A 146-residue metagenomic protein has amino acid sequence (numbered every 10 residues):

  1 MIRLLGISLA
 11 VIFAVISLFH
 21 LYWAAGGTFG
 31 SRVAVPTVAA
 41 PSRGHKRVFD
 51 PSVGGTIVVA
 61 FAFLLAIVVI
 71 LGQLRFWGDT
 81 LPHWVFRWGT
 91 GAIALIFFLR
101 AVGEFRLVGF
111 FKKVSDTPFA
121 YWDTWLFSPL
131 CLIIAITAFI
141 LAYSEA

Functional and structural regions predicted by a protein language model:
G6-A25: N-terminal signal-anchor transmembrane alpha helix
V11, P36-G72, G91-L95, A101 (+1 more regions): Core segments of alpha-helical transmembrane spans in multipass integral membrane proteins
F19-V58, F76-G78, F111-P118: Interfacial loop at the N-terminal end of multi-pass membrane proteins
G54, F86-A92, T117-I134: Individual transmembrane alpha-helices with interfacial aromatic-anchor signatures
V69-G89: Cytoplasmic juxtamembrane regions at transmembrane-helix boundaries
Q73, A138-A146: Juxtamembrane boundary at the C-terminal end of a transmembrane helix
R100-V114: Transmembrane alpha-helical segments of integral membrane proteins
